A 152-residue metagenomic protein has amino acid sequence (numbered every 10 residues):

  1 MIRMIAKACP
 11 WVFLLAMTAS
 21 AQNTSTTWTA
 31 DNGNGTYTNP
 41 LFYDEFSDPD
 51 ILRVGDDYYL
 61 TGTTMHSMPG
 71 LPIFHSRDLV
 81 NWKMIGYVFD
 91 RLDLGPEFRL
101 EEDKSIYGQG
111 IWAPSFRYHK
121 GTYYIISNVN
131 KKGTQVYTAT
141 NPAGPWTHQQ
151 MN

Functional and structural regions predicted by a protein language model:
M1-T24: Bacterial Sec-dependent N-terminal signal peptides
A21-N152: Carbohydrate-active catalytic/glycan-binding domains of CAZyme proteins, especially the secreted or lumenal ectodomains
